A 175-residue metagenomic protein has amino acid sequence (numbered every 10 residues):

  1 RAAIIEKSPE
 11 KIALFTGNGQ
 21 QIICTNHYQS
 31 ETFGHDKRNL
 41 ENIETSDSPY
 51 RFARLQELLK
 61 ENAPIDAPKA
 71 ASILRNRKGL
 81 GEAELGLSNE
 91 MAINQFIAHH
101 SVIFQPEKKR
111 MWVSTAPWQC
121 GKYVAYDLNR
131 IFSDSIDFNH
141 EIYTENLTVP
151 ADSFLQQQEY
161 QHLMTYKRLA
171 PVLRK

Functional and structural regions predicted by a protein language model:
R1-A2, P9-L14, N18-K175: C-terminus-biased signal that marks the final domain/tail of proteins
